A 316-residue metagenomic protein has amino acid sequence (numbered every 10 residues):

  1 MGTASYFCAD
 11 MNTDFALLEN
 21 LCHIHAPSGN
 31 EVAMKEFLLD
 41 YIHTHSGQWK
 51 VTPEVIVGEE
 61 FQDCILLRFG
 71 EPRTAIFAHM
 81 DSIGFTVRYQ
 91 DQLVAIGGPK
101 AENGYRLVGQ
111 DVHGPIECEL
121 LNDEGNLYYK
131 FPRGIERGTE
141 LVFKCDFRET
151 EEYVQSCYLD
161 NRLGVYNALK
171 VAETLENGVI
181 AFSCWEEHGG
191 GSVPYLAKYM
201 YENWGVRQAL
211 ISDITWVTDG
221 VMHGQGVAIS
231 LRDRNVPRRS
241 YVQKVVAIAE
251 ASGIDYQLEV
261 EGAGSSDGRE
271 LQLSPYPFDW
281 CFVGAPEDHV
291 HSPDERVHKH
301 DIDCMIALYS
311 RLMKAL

Functional and structural regions predicted by a protein language model:
M1-L316: N-terminal hydrophobic/helix-forming segments and targeting peptides
